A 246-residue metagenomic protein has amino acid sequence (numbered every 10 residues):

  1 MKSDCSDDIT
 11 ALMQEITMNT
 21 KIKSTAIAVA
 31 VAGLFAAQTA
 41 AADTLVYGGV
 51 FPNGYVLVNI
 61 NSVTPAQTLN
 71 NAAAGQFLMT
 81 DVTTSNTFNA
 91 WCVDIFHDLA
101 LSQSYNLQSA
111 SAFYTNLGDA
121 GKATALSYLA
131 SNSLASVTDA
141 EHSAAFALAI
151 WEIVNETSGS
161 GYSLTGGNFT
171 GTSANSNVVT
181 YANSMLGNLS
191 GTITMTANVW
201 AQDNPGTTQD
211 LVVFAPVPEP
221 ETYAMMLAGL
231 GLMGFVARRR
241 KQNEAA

Functional and structural regions predicted by a protein language model:
M1-T17: Short, Lys/Arg-enriched N-terminal segments with co-localized hydrophobic residues within the first ~10-30 amino acids
S3, I22-S24, I60, Q242: N-terminal cationic leader/targeting segments used for protein routing and processing
D7-D8, K23-A26, G48-G49: Short helix-onset patch at the extreme N-terminus, typifying the N->h transition of secretory signal peptides
N19-T44, Q209-A237, E244: Short, threonine-centered small-residue motifs that mark membrane-proximal processing/anchoring sites and TM-junction
D43-F214: Short, surface-exposed polybasic-aromatic patches that bind anionic ligands, especially phosphate groups
D119, Q242-A246: Extended alpha-helical regions
S158, R238-K241: Short amphipathic alpha-helical interaction/hinge segments
